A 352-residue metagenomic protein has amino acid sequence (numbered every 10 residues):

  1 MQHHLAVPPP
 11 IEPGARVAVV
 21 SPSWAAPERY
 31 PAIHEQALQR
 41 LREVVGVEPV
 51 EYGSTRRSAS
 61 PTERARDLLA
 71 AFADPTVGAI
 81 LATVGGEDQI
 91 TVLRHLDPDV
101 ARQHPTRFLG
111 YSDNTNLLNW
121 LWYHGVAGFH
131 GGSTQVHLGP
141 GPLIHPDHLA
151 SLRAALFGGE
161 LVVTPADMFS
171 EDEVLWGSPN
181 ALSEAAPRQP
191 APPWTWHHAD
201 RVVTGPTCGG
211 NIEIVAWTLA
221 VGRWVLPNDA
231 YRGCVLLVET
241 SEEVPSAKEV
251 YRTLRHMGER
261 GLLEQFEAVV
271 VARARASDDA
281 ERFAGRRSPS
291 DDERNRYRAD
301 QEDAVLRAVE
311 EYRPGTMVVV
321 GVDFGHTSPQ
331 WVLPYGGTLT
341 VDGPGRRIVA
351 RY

Functional and structural regions predicted by a protein language model:
M1-T76: ATP/NTP phosphate-donor binding region
T76, A101-R107, V126, F266-E267 (+1 more regions): A short helix->loop->beta-strand "cap" motif at the edges of active sites that frequently abuts
A79-I90, H95, Y111: N-terminal glycine-rich "phosphate-gripper" loop used for MgATP/nucleotide binding and carboxylate activation
L96-Y123, A127-V136: Short, acidic/small-residue loops that bind anionic groups at enzyme active sites
F129-E213: Conserved anion/nucleotide-ligand pocket segment
R188-P192, W196, T207-I214, T218-V238: Glycine-rich, aromatic-lined ligand/substrate-binding cores of catalytic and carbohydrate-binding domains
R223-D300: Internal helical hairpin/lid segments
E267-Y352: ATP/nucleoside-binding phosphotransfer catalytic cores, i.e., glycine-rich phosphate-binding loops
